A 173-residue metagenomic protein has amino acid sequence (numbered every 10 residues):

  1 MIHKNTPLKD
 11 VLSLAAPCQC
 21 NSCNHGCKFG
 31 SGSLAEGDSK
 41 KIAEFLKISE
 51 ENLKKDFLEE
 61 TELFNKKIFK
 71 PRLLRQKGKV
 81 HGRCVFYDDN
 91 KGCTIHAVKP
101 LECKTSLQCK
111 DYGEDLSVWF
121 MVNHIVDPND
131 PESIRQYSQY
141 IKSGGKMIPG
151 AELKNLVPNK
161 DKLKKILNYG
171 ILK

Functional and structural regions predicted by a protein language model:
M1-K173: Short loop/turn segments that flank or connect secondary-structure elements
